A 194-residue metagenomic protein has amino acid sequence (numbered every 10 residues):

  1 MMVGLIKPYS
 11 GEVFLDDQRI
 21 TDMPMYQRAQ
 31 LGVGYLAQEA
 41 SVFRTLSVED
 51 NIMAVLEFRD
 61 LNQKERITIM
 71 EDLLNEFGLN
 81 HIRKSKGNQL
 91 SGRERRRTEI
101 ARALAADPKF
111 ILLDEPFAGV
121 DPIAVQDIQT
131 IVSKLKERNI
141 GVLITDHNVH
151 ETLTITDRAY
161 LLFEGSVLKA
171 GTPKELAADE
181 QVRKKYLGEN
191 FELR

Functional and structural regions predicted by a protein language model:
V3: Helix-to-loop junction immediately C-terminal to a conserved catalytic motif
Q18, K64-I82, Q129-S133: Conserved ABC ATPase "signature" region
R19-E39, Q63-I67, R83, P173-R183: ABC ATPase NBD coupling module
L46-M53: Short coil-to-helix segment of the ABC ATPase nucleotide-binding domain corresponding to the Q-loop/switch region
K86-L90, E94: Conserved ABC ATPase signature
D107: Conserved catalytic motifs of ABC-family nucleotide-binding domains
I111-E115: Catalytic Walker B motif of ABC-type/P-loop ATPase nucleotide-binding domains
